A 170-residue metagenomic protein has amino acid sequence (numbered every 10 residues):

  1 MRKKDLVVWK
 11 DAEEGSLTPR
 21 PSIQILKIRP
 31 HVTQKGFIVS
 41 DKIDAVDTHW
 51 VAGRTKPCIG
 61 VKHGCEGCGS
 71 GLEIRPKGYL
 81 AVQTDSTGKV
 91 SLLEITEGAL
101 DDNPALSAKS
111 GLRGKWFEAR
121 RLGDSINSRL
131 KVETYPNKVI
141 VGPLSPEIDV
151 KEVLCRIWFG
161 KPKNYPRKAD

Functional and structural regions predicted by a protein language model:
M1-G98, D102-A108, V150-R156, G160-R167: OB-fold ssDNA-binding interfaces and closely related basic DNA-contact patches used across DNA replication/repair
Y79, W116, R129: Beta-strand-rich binding-surface signature of beta-sandwich/beta-barrel folds used to engage anionic ligands
N103-P104, K115, V139-P143, L154: Short, surface-exposed linear patches
A105, K109-S125: Elongated alpha-helical scaffolds
R121-K151: OB-fold/S1-family single-stranded nucleic acid-binding modules
